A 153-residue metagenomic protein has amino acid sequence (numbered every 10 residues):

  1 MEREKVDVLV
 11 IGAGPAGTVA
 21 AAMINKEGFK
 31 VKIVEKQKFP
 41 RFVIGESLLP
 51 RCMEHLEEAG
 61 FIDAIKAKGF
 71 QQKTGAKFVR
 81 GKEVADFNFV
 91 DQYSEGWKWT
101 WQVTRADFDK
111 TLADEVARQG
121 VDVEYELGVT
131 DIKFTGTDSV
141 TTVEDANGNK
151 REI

Functional and structural regions predicted by a protein language model:
E2-G14, K32: Beta1/beta-strand and adjacent pyrophosphate-binding region of the FAD-binding site in flavoprotein oxidoreductases
E4, Q71-T74, Y125, T137: Short, basic and Ser/Thr-rich N-terminal targeting/leader segments
L9, N25-I44: Glycine-rich FAD pyrophosphate-binding loop
G17-T18: N-terminal Rossmann-fold NAD(P) dinucleotide-binding loop
F29, F61, V121: Short phosphate-binding/catalytic loops that engage adenosine nucleotides
R41-G81: N-terminal FAD cofactor-binding segment of flavoenzymes
R80-I153: Conserved N-terminal helical subregion
